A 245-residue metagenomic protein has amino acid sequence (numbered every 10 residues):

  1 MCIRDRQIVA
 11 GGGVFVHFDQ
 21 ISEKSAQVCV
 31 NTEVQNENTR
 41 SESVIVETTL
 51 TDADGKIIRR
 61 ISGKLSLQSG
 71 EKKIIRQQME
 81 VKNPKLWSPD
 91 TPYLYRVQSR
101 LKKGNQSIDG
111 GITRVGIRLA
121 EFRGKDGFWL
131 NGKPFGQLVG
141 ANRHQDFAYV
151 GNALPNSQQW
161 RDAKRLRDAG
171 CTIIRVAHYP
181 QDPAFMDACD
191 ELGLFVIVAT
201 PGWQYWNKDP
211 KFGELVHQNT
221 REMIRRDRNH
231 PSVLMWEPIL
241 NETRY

Functional and structural regions predicted by a protein language model:
M1-A188, L192-V196, Q218-N219, L234-M235: Secreted/periplasmic carbohydrate-active enzymes, especially glycoside hydrolases
Q137-L138, V198-R221: Active-site-adjacent "subsite" loops/lids of carbohydrate-active enzymes
Q145-V150, Q204-K208, R244: A short acidic, helix-capping loop that chelates divalent metal ions and anchors anionic groups
P180-D182, G202-Y205, L240-R244: Solvent-exposed loop/turn segments at secondary-structure junctions within structured extracellular/periplasmic domains
M186, F212, I224-D227: Mature extracellular/periplasmic domains of secretome proteins
N219-Y245: Active-site groove signature of glycoside hydrolases
